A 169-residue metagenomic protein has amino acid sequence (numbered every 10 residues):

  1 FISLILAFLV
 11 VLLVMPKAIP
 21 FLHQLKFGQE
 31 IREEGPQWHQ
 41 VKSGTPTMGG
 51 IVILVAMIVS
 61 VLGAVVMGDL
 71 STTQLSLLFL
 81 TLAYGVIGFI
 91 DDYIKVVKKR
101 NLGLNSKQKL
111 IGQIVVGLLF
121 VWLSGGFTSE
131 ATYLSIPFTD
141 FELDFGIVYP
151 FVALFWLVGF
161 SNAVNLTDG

Functional and structural regions predicted by a protein language model:
F1-G169: "…together with the soluble PPM/PP2C metallo-phosphatase catalytic core" -> "…together with the soluble PPM/PP2C
